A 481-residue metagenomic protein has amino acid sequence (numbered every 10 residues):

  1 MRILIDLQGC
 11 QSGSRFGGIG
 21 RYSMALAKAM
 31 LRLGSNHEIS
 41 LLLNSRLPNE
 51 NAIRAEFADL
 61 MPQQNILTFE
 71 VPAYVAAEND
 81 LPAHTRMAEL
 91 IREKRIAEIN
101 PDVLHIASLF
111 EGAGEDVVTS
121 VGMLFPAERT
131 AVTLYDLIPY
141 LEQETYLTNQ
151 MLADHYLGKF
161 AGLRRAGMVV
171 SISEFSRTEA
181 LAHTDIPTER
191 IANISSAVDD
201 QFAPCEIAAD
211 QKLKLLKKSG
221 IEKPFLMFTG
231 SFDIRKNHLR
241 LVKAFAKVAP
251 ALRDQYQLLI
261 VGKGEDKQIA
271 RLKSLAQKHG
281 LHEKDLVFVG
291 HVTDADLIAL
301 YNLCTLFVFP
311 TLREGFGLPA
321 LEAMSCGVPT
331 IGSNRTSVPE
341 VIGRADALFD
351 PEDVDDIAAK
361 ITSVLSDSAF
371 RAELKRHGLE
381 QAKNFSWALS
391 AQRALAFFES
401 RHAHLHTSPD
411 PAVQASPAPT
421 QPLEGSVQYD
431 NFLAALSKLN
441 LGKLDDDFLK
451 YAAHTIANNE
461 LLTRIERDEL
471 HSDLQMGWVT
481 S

Functional and structural regions predicted by a protein language model:
M1-S481: Carbohydrate transferase catalytic cores enriched for Leloir-type hexosyltransferases
